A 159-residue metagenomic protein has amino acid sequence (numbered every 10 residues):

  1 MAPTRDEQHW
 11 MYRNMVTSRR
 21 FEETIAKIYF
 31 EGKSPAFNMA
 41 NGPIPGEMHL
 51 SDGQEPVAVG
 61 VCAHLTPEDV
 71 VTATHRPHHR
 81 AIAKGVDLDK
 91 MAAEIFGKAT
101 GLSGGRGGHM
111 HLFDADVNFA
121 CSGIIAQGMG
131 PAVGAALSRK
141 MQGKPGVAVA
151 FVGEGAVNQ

Functional and structural regions predicted by a protein language model:
M1-G46, D52, P67: Cofactor-/ligand-binding subdomain signature composed of acidic, glycine-rich, tryptophan-containing flexible loops
P35-Q159: Cofactor-binding active-site loop characterized by glycine-rich and histidine/acidic residues
